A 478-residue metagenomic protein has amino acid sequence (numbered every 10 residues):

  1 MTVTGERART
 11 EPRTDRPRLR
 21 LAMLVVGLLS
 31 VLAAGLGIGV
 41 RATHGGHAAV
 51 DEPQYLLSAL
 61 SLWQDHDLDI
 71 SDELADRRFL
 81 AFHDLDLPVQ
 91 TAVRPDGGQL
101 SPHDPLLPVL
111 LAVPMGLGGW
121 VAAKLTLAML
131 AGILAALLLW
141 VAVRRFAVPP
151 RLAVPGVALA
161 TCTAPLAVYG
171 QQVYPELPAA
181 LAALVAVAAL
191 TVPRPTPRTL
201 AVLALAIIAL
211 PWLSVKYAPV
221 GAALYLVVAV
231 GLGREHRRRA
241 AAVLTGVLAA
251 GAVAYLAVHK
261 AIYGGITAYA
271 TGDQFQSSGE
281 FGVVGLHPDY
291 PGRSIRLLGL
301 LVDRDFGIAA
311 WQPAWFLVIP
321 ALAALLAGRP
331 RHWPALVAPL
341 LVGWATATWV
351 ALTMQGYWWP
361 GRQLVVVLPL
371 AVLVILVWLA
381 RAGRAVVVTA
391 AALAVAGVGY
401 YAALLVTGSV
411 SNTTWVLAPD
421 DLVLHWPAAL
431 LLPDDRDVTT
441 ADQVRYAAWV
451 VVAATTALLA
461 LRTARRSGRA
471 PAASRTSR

Functional and structural regions predicted by a protein language model:
M1-T43, H47, V143, L232-G233 (+4 more regions): Start-transfer (signal-anchor) and selected internal transmembrane alpha helices of multi-pass inner/ER membrane
A59, G156-V157, T161, A189 (+3 more regions): Membrane-interface alpha helices of multi-pass inner-membrane proteins
Q64-M115, D273-P291: Interfacial juxtamembrane loops and adjacent helix segments that form the catalytic/substrate-binding surfaces
A122-A147, V185: Transmembrane-helix motifs of polytopic, lipid-linked glycan transferases
F146, P150, E176, A186-V202: Membrane-interface transmembrane helices that cradle and orient dolichyl/undecaprenyl
A188-V192, P219-A252, P320-R329, L373: Perimembrane helix-loop-helix junctions
A229-V230, E235, A309-V337, A371-W378 (+2 more regions): Hydrophobic, aromatic-rich transmembrane alpha-helices and their immediate juxtamembrane boundary segments
A240-P320, L336-A347, A396-V416: Membrane-lumen/periplasm interface segments of specific transmembrane helices in polyprenyl phosphate-linked
